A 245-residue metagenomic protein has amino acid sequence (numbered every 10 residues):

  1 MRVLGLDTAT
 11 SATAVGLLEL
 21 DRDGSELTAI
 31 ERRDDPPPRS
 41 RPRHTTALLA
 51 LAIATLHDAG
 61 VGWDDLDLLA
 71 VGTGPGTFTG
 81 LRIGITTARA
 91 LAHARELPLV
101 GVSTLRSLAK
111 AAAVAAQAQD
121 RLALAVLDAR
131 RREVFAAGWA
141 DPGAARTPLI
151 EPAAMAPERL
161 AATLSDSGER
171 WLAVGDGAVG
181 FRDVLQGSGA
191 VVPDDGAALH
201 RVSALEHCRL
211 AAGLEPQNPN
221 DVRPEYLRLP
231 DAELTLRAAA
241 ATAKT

Functional and structural regions predicted by a protein language model:
M1-P75: N-terminal beta-alpha supersecondary unit
A9-A12, R132, N220-D221: Short, basic and Ser/Thr-rich N-terminal targeting/leader segments
D21-R43, P98-R201, P219, Y226 (+2 more regions): Surface "functional belts" at beta-alpha junctions
T45-A52, A88, A204-C208: A general structural signal for well-ordered alpha-helical segments in protein cores
L56, G168, C208-P216: Short, hydrophobic alpha-helical segments
A70-G101: DPxDG-like acidic metal-binding loop motif
D195-G213: Short, flexible loop segments at boundaries between secondary-structure elements
